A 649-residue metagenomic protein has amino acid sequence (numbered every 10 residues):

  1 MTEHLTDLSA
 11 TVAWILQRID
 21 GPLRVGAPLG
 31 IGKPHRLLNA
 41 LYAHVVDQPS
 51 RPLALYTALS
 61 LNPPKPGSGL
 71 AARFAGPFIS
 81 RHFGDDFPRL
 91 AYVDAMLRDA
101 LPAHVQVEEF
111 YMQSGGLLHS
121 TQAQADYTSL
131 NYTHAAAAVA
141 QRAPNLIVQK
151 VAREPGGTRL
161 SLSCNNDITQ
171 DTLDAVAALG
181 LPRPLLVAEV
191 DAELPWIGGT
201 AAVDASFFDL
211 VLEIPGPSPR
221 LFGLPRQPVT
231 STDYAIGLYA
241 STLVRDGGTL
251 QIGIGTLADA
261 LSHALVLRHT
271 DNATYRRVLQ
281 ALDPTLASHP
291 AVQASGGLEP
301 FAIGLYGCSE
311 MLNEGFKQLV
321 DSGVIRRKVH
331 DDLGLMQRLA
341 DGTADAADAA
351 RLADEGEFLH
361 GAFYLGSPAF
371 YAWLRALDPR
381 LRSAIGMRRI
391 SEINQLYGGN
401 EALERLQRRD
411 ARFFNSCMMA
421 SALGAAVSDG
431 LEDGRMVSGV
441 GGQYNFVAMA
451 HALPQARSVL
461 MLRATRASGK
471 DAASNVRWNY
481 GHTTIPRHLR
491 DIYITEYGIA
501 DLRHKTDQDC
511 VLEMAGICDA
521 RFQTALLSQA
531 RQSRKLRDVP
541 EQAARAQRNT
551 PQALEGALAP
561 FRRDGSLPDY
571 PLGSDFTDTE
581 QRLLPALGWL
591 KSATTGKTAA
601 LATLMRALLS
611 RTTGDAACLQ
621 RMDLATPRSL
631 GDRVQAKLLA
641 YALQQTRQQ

Functional and structural regions predicted by a protein language model:
M1-Q649: Conserved alpha/beta enzyme-core scaffold
